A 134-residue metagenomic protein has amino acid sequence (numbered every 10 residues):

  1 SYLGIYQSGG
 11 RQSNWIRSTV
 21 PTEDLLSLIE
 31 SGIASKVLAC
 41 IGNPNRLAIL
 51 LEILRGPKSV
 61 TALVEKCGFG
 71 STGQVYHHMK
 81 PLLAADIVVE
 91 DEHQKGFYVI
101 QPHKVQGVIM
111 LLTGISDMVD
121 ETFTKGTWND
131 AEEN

Functional and structural regions predicted by a protein language model:
S1-E23, G32, I109-N134: Amphipathic alpha-helical dimerization/coiled-coil segments that flank or bridge DNA-binding/regulatory modules
R17-A48: Short alpha-helical segments that sit at the start of domains
G42, S59, H93-G114: Short, cationic-aromatic polyanion-contact patches
P44-L47, I53-S59: Short capping segments at the starts of secondary-structure elements
A62-G68: A short acidic, leucine-rich amphipathic alpha-helix
Q74-V75: Helix-turn-helix DNA-binding helix
M79-K80: Short, hydrophobic-biased segments on the C-terminal half of alpha helices that form "recognition helices"
L83-H93: A short, conserved structural fragment
